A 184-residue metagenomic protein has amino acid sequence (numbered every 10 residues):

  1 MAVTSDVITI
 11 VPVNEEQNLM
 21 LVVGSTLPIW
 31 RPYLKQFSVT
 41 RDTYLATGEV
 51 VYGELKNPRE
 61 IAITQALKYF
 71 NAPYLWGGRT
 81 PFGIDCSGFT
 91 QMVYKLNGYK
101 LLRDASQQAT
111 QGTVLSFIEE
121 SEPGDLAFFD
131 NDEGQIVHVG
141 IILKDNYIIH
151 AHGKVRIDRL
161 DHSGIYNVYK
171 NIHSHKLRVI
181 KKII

Functional and structural regions predicted by a protein language model:
M1-V22, T26-P28: Beta-loop motif signature
N18-V50: SH3/SH3-like beta-barrel superfamily modules
L19-V22, E122, L143: Residue-level recognition of short, solvent-exposed, well-ordered loop/turn junctions that link secondary-structure
S25, G124-D125, N146: Structural motif
Y74-S121: Catalytic cysteine-centered active-site loop
L115, L143-I184: Aromatic- and glycine-rich peptidoglycan recognition patches
H138-I142: Short beta-strand-centered aromatic/proline hotspots
